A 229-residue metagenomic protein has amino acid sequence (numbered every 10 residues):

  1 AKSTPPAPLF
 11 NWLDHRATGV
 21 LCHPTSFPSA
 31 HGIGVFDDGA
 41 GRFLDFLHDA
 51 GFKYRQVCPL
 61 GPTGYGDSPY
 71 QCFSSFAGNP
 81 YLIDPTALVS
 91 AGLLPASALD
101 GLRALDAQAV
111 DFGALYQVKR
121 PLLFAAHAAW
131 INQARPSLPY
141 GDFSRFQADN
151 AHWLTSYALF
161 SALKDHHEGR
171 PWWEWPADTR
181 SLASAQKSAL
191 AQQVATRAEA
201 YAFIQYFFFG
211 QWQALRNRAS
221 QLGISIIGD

Functional and structural regions predicted by a protein language model:
K2-G228: Acidic/aromatic-lined carbohydrate-recognition and catalytic surfaces of CAZymes acting on diverse glycans
